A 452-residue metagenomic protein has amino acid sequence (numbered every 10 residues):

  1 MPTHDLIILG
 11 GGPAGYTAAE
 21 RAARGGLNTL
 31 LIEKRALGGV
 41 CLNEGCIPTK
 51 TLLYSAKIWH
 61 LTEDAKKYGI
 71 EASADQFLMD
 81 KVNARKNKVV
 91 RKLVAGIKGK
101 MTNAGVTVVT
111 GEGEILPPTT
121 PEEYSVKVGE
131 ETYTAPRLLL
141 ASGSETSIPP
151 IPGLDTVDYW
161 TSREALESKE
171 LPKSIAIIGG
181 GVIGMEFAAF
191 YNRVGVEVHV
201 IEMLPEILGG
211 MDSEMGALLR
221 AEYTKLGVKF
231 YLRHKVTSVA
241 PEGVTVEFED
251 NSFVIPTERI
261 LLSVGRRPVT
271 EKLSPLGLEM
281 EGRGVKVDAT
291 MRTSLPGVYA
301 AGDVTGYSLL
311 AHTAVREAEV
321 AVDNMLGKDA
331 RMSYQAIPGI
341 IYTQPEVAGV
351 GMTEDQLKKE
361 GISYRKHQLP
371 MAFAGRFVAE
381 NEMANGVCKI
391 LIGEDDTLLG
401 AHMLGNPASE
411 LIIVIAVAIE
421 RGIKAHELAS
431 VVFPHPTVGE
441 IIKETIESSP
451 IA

Functional and structural regions predicted by a protein language model:
P2-H4, R21, C41-E44, P48-T132 (+4 more regions): N-terminal Rossmann-like dinucleotide/flavin-binding domain of flavoprotein oxidoreductases that bind FAD/FMN
P2-H4, V128-R137, D250-R259, S294: Core beta-strand elements of the Rossmann-like FAD/NAD(P) dinucleotide-binding domain in flavoenzyme oxidoreductases
I7-G11, T17-R35, V40, I47 (+3 more regions): Flexible, glycine-rich terminal cap/loop adjacent to redox cofactors in electron-transfer oxidoreductases
I7-L9, G113, Y133-G143, I178 (+2 more regions): Short hydrophobic core segments
C46, S142-E197, I201, P275-L276 (+2 more regions): Glycine-rich dinucleotide-binding loop and its adjacent helix/turn
K88-V94, K98, L166-E167, P172-A176 (+4 more regions): Rossmann-like dinucleotide-binding cores of NAD(P)H-dependent redox enzymes
T107-T110, E114-K127, V194-A289, K359 (+1 more regions): A Rossmann-like FAD-binding core segment of flavoenzymes
D155-L171, V254-L326: FAD-site-proximal beta/loop scaffold in flavoenzymes
